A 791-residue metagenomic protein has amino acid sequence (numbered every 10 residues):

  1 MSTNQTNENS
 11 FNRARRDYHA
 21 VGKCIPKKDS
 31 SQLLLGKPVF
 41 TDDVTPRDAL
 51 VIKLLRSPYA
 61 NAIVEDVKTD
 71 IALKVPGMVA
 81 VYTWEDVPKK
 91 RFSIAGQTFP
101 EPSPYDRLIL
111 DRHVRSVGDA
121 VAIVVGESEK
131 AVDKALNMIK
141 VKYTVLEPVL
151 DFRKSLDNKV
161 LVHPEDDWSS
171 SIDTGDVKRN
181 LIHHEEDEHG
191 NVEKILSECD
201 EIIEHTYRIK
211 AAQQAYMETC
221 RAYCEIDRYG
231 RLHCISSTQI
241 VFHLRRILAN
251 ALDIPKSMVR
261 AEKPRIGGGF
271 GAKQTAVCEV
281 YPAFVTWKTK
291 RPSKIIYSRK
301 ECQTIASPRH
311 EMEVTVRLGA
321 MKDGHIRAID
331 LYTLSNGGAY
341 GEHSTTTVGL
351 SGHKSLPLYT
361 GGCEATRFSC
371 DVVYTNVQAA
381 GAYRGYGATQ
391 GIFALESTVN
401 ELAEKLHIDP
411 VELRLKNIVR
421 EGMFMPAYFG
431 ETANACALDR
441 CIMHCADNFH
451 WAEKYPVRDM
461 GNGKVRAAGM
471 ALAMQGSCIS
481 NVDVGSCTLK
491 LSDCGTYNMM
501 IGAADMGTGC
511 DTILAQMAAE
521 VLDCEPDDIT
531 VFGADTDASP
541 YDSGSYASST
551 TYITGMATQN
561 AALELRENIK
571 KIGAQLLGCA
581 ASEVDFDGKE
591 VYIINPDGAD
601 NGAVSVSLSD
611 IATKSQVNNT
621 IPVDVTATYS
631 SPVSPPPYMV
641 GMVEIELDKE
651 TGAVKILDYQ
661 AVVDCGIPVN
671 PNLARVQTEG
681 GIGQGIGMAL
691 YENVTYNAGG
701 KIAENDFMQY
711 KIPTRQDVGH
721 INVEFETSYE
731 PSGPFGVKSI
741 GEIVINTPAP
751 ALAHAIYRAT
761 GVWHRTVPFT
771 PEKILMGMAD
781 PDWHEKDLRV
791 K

Functional and structural regions predicted by a protein language model:
M1-T174, I202, K288, K614: Flexible, low-hydrophobicity surface segments
K23, D29-Q32, F99-P100, G175-A222 (+5 more regions): Glycine-rich loop/linker segments at domain edges
K28-Q32, N137-L150, Q239, N250-A251 (+3 more regions): Extended active-site and interfacial segments that coordinate phosphate-rich ligands in large catalytic machineries
W84-E85, D253-M258, K288-S293, K322 (+2 more regions): C-terminal catalytic domains of large/alpha subunits in multi-subunit enzymes
R91-G96, A135-M138, R245-I247, F270-A276 (+11 more regions): Short acidic, glycine/serine/threonine-rich loops at helix termini
R112-H113, P255-K263, W287-S298, Q303-I305: Conserved catalytic cysteine-centered active-site region of acyl-thioester-dependent Claisen-condensing enzymes
V162-L252, I418-T496, A703-E724: Helix-loop-helix junctions that connect adjacent transmembrane helices in secondary transporters/permeases, recognized
R246, G267-K290, K294-Y297, C510-A518: Thiamine diphosphate
